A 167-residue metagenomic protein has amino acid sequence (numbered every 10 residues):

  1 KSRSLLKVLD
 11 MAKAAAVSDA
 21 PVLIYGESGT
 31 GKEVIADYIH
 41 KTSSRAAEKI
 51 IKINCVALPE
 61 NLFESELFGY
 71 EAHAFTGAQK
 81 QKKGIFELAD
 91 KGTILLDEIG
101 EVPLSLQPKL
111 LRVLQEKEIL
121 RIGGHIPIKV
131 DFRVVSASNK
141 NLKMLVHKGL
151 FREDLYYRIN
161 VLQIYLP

Functional and structural regions predicted by a protein language model:
K1-K129, V134-K140, L145: AAA+ ATPase active-site-proximal loops
N54, L162-P167: Conserved AAA+ ATPase "SRH/arginine-finger" region at the nucleotide-binding site
G92, V161-L162: Well-ordered beta-strand positions
K148-F151: Charged helix-capping and loop-helix junction motifs
